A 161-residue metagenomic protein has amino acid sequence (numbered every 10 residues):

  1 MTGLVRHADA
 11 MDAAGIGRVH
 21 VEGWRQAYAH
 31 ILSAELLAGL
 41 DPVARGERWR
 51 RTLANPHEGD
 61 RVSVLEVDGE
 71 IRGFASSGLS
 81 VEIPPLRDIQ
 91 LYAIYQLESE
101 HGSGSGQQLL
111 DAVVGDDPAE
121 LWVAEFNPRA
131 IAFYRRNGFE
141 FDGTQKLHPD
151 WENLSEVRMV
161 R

Functional and structural regions predicted by a protein language model:
G3, H7-M11, V21-I31, E35-H101 (+2 more regions): Acetyl-CoA-dependent GNAT
G15, Q90, R129: Amphipathic alpha-helical recognition patches that constitute DNA-binding helices
I16, H20: Hydrophobic pocket/interface hotspot
D60, N153-R158: Short hydrophobic/aromatic beta-strand or adjacent loop that forms the aromatic wall/cage of a ligand/substrate-binding
Q107-Q108, F126-L154: Conserved active-site alpha-helix within GNAT-family acetyltransferase domains
G115-F126: Conserved GNAT acetyl-CoA-binding A-motif
